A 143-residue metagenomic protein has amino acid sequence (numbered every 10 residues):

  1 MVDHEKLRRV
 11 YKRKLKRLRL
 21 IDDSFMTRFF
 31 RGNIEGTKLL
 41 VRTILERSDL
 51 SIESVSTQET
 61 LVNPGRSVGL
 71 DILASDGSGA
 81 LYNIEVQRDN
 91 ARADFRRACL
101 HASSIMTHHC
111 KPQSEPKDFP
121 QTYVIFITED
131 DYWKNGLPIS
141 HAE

Functional and structural regions predicted by a protein language model:
M1-E143: Elongated, amphipathic alpha-helical interaction scaffolds
